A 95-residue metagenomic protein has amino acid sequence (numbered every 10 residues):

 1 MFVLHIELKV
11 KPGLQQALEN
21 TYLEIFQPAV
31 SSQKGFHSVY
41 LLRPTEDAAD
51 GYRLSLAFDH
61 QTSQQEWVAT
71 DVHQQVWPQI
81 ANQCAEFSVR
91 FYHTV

Functional and structural regions predicted by a protein language model:
M1-F2, V95: Absolute protein N-terminus
F2-K9, Y40-V68: Short, well-ordered beta-strand segments in beta-rich or mixed alpha/beta enzyme and ligand-binding folds
G13-E19, S63-E66: Short, conserved charged micro-motifs
A17, A49, Q75: Residues that form or flank phosphate/diphosphate-binding pockets in enzymes that use nucleotide phosphates
I25-F36, A57-F91: An amphipathic, aromatic/His-enriched active-site/gating alpha helix that lines ligand/cofactor pockets
L42, R90-H93: Flexible, low-complexity linkers/stalks enriched in Thr/Pro that connect modular domains
D47, T94-V95: A short acidic, often aromatic-flanked loop/helix-cap motif at beta-alpha or helix-coil junctions that lines enzyme
